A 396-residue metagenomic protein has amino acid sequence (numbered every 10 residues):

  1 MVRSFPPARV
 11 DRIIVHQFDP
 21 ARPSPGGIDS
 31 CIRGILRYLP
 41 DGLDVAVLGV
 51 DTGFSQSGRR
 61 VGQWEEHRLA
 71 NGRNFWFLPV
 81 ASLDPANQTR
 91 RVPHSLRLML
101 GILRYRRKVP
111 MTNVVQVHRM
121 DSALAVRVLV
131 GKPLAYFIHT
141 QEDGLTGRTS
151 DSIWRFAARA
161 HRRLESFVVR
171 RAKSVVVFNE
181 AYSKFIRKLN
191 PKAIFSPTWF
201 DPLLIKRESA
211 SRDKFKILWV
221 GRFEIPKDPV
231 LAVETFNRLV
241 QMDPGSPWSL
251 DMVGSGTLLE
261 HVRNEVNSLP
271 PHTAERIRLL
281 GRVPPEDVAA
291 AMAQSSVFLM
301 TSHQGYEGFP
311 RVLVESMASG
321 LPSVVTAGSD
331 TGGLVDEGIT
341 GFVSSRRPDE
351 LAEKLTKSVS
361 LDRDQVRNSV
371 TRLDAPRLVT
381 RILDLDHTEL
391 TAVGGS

Functional and structural regions predicted by a protein language model:
S30-G34, F215, R222-Q241, T257-E260 (+1 more regions): A conserved mid-protein helix/loop that constitutes part of the nucleotide-sugar donor-binding site
L103, R107, E142, R155-V175: Membrane-proximal helix-turn-helix segments that form the acceptor-binding/catalytic region of lipid-linked
V114-Q116, V128-R148, V175-V176, I194 (+1 more regions): Active-site proximal beta-strand in glycosyltransferases
A181, W199: Carbohydrate-associated surface elements
R263-E286: Nucleotide-activated donor-binding/catalytic signature segment of Leloir-type glycosyltransferases, i.e., the conserved
A293-E307, L321: Acidic donor-binding loop of glycosyltransferase active sites
P322-T326: Short hydrophobic beta-strand element within catalytic cores of glycosyltransferases and related nucleotide-activated
D336-P348, L355-S360: Conserved acidic donor-binding segment of nucleotide-sugar-dependent glycosyltransferases
